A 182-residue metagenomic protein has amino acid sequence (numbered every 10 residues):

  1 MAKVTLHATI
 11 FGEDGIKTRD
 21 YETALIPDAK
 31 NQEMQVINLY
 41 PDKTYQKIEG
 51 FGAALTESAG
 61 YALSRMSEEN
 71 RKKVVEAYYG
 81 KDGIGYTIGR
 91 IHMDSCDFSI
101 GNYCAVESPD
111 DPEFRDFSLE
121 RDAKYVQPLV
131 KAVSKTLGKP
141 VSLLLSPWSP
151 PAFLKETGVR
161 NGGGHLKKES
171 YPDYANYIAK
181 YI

Functional and structural regions predicted by a protein language model:
M1-A29: Short, Gly/Pro- and small/polar-rich lid/capping loops
R19-I182: N-terminal catalytic cores of secreted or lumenal carbohydrate-active enzymes
